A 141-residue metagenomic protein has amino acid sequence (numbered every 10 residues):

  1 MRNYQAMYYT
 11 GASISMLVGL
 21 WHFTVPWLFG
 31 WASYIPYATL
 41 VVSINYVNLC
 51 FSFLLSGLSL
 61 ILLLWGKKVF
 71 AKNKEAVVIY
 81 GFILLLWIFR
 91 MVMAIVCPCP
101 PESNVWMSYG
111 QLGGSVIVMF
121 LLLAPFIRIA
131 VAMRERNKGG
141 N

Functional and structural regions predicted by a protein language model:
M1-L17: Cytosolic juxtamembrane helix and N-cap/initiation of the first transmembrane helix
M1-Y4, K67-K74, P101-N104: Membrane-interface helix-boundary motifs at transmembrane edges
Y8, N73-F82: Membrane-interfacial loop-to-transmembrane alpha-helix junctions, especially the N-terminal start
S13, L17-G19, P26, L40-K67 (+1 more regions): Core segments of alpha-helical transmembrane spans in multipass integral membrane proteins
T24-P36: Membrane-interface helix-loop junction between the first two transmembrane segments
I35-N45, K74-E75, P101-G113: Non-cytosolic membrane-interface motifs at loop->transmembrane helix junctions
M91-Y109, R128: Membrane-helix boundary connector in multi-pass membrane proteins
V116-R136: Membrane-water interface at the C-terminal end of transmembrane alpha helices
